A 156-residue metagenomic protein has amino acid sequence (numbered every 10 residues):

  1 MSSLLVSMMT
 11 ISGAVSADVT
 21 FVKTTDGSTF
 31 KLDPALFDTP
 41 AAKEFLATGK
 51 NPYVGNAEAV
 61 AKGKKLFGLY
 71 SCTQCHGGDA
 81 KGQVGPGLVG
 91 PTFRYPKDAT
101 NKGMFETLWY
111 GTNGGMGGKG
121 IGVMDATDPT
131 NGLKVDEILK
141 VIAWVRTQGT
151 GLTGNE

Functional and structural regions predicted by a protein language model:
M1-V6: Sec-dependent N-terminal signal peptides
I11-S12: N-terminal signal peptide c-region/cleavage motif recognized by signal peptidases
V15-T24: Cleaved targeting-peptide boundary
T29-G68: Electrostatic cytochrome c docking/interface patches
G63, L69-G78, M116, V141-V145: The canonical Cys-X-X-Cys-His
K64, G77-W109, I121, A126-N131: Gly/Gly-Pro-rich "capping" loops immediately C-terminal to redox-active cysteine motifs in periplasmic/lumenal
N101-W109, N113, V135-I142, R146: An amphipathic alpha-helix signature
D125-E156: C-terminal capping alpha-helices of c-type cytochrome domains
